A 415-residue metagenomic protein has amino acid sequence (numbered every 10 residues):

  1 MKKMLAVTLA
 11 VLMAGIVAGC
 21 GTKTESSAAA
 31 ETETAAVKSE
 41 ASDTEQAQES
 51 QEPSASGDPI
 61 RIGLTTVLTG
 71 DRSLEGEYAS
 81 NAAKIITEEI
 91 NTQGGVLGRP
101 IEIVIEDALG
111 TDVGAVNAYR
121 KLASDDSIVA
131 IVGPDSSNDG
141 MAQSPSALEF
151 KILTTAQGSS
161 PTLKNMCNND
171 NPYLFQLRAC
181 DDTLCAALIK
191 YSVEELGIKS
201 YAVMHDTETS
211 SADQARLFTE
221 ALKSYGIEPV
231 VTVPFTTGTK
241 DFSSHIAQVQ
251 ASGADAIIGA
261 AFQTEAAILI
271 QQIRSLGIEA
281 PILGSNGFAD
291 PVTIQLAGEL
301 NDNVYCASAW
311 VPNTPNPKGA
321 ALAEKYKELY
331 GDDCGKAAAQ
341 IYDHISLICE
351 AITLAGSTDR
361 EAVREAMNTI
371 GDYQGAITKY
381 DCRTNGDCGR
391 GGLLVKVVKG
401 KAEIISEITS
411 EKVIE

Functional and structural regions predicted by a protein language model:
K3-K23: Sec-dependent N-terminal signal peptides of Gram-positive bacterial secreted proteins and lipoproteins
A18-A30, V37: Bacterial lipoprotein signal-peptidase II cleavage site
A36-K38, D43-T66, T92-I101, V193-K199: Immediate post-signal peptide segment of exported/extracytoplasmic ligand-binding proteins
S54-S56, I60-A82, E106-V113, D135-S136 (+3 more regions): Extracytoplasmic "Venus flytrap"
L74-N81, Q93-M166, F235-K240, Q263-A267 (+1 more regions): Beta-alpha junction/loop-to-helix N-cap segments that form part of ligand/metal-binding clefts
I128-V231, E279-Y305: Extracytoplasmic ligand/sensor domains, especially the bilobed periplasmic-binding protein
I270-Y342, K396-V398, A402-I404, I408-I414: Extracellular/periplasmic periplasmic-binding protein-like sensory domains
E328-A338, C349-I404: Segments of small-molecule ligand-sensing domains
